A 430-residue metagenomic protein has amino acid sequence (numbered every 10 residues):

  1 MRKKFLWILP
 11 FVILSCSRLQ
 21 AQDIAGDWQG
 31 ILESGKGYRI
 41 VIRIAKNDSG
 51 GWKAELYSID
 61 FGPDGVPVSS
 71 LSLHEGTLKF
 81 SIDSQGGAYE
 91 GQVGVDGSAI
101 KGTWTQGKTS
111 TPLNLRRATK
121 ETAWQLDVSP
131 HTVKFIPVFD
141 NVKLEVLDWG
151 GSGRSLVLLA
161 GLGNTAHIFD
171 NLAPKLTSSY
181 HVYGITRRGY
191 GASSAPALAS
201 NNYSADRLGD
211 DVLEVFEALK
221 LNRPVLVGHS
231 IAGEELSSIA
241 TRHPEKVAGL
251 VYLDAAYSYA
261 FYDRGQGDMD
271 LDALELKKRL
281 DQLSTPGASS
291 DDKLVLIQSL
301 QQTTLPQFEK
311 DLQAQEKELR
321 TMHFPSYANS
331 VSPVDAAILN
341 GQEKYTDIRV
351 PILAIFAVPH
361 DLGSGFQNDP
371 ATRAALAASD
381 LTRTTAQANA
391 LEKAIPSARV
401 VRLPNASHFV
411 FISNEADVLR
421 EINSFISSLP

Functional and structural regions predicted by a protein language model:
Q22-T111: Central antiparallel beta-sheet cores of small beta-barrel/beta-sandwich binding domains
E121-K143: N-terminal cap/lid segment of alpha/beta-hydrolase-fold proteins
V142-A195, R242: Conserved HGGG/HGGXW glycine-rich cap/lid loop of the alpha/beta-hydrolase fold
R187-V227: Active-site loop/oxyanion-hole signature of alpha/beta-hydrolase fold enzymes
N222-R264: Conserved hydrolase catalytic core segment
V251-P286: Flexible "cap/lid" loop of the alpha/beta hydrolase fold
Q307-A394, R399-R402: Conserved serine/cysteine hydrolase catalytic core
A394-P430: Catalytic active-site module of serine/aspartate enzymes centered on a nucleophile-bearing elbow/loop
